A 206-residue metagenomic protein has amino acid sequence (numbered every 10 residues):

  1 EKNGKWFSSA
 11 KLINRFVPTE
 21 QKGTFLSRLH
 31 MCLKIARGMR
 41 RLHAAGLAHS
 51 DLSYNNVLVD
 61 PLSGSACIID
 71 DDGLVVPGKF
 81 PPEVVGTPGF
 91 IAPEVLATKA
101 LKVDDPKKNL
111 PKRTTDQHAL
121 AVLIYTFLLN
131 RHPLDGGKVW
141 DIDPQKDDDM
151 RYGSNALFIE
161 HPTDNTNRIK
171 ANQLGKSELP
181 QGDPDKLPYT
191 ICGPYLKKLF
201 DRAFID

Functional and structural regions predicted by a protein language model:
E1-M31, F80, V85: Conserved structural core of kinase catalytic domains
H30, M39, H43-P61: Catalytic-loop of the protein kinase fold
I35-L42, I124: Conserved hydrophobic alpha-helix
N55-A100: Activation segment/activation loop of eukaryotic-type protein kinase catalytic domains
V95-T114: Conserved end of the kinase activation segment
Q117-F127: A conserved short alpha-helix in the C-terminal lobe of the Hanks/eukaryotic protein kinase catalytic domain
N130: Flexible loop/cap residues within protein kinase catalytic domains
P133-D206: Helical subdomain adjoining the active site within ATP-dependent kinase catalytic cores
